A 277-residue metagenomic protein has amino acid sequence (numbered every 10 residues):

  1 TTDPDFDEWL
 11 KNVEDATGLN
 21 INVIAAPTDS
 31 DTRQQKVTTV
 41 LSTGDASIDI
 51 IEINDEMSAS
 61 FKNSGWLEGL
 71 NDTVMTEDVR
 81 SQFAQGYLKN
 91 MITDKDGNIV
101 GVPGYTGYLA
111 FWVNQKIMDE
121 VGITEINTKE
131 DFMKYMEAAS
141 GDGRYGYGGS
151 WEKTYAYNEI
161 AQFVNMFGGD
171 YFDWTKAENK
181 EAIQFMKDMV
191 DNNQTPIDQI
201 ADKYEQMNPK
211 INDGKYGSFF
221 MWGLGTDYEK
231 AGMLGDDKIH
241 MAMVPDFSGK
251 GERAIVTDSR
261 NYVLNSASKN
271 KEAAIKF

Functional and structural regions predicted by a protein language model:
T1-W66, T76-S81, E125, M233 (+2 more regions): Conserved N-terminal structural module of periplasmic/extracytoplasmic solute-binding proteins
A16, A25, E120, N192-Q194 (+1 more regions): Extracytoplasmic/periplasmic substrate-recognition and gating elements
T17-I21, G44-D49, N98, S140-Y145 (+4 more regions): Loop/turn elements at helix/coil->beta-strand transitions in domains of secreted/extracellular proteins
Q34-A46, S64, I117-M118, K134-A138 (+2 more regions): Short helices/loops that flank or line small-molecule/ion binding pockets
I53-M57, Y204, F220-T226, S259-R260: Beta->alpha turn/N-cap motifs
D55-L109, M133, E159, D236-V244: Hinge/lid segment of periplasmic solute-binding proteins
L109-V113, Y262-L264: Short glycine- and hydrophobic/aromatic-rich loop-to-beta-strand nucleating segment in the catalytic cores
M133-S140, F172-I200, V244: Glycine-centered hinge/linker elements that transmit conformational signals in sensory and ligand-binding systems
